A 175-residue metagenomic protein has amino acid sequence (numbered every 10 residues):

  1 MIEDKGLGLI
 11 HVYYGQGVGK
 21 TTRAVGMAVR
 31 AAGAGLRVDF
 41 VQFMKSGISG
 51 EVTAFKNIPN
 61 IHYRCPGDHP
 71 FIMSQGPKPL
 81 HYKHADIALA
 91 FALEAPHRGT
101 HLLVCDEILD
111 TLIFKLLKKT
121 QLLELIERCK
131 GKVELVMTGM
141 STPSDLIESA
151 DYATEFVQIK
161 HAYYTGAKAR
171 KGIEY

Functional and structural regions predicted by a protein language model:
I2-G8: Phosphate-binding P-loop
G8-H97: Conserved P-loop
L9-V12, H101-L102, E134: Residue-level preference for the first positions of well-ordered beta-strands
T21, V104, A150: Conserved RecA-like P-loop NTPase ATPase core
F40-Q42, L102-C105: Short beta-strand segments at enzyme active-site cores
F71, E94-H97, I108-Y175: Replace "adjacent to P-loop NTPase cores in ATP/GTP-dependent enzymes" with "adjacent to NTP-binding cores
